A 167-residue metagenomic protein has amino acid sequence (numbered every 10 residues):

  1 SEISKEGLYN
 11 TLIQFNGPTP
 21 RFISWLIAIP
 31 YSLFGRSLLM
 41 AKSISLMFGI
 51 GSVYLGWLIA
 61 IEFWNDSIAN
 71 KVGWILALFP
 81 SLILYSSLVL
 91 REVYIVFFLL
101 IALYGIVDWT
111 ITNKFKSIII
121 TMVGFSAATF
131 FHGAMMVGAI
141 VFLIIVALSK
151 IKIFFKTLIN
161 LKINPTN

Functional and structural regions predicted by a protein language model:
S1, K5-L26, G35-R36: Extracytoplasmic catalytic/substrate-binding loops of multi-pass membrane glycan-assembly enzymes
S43-F63: Transmembrane-helix motifs of polytopic, lipid-linked glycan transferases
M47-I50, Y54, V93-Y104, I118-T121 (+1 more regions): Alpha-helical transmembrane segments of multi-pass membrane proteins
I61-S67, A102-S117: Membrane-interface transmembrane helices that cradle and orient dolichyl/undecaprenyl
V72-A77: Short helix- or helix-capping micro-motifs that position conserved polar/aromatic residues at function-defining sites
I83-L84, A102-G105, S117-A139: Membrane-interface alpha helices of multi-pass inner-membrane proteins
S87-V93: Short acidic/glycine- and proline-prone juxtamembrane loop motifs at membrane-interface regions of multi-pass membrane
K114-I120, F154-N167: Membrane-interfacial entry segments at the cytosolic side of transmembrane helices
